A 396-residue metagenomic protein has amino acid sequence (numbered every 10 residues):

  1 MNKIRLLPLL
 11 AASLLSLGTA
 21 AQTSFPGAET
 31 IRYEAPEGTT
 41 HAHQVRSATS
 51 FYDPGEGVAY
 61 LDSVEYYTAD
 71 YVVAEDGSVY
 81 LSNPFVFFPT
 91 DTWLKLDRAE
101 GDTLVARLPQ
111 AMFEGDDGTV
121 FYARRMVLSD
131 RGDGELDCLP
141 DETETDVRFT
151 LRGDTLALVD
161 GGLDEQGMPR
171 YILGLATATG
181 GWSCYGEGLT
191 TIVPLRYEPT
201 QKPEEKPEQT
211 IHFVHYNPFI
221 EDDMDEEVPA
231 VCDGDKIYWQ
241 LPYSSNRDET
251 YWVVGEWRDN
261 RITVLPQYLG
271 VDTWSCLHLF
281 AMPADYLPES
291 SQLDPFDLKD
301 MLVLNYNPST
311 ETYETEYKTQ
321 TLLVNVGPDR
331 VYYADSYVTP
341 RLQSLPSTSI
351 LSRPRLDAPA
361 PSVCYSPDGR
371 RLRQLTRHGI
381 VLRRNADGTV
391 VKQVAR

Functional and structural regions predicted by a protein language model:
M1-A28, R32: Bacterial Sec-dependent N-terminal signal peptides
N2-K3, I380-R396: C-terminal tail/sorting-segment detector
Q22-H41, G167-T210, M224, K318-S347: Edge beta-strand at a domain terminus
S24-E65, Y80-F85, R196-E226, I237-Y243: Tryptophan-anchored aromatic micro-motifs
E65-V147, M224, A230-F296: Predominantly extracellular/secreted and cell-surface proteins with exposed, flexible low-complexity segments
V73, L163, Y365-S366, R384: Hydrophobic alpha-helical segments, especially N-terminal targeting/anchoring helices
L128-R170, S291-D300, N305-Q320, T339: Polybasic, proline/glycine-rich intrinsically disordered low-complexity segments
V338-R371: Residue-level detector of functionally pivotal "anchor" positions at catalytic/ligand-binding pockets or at interdomain
